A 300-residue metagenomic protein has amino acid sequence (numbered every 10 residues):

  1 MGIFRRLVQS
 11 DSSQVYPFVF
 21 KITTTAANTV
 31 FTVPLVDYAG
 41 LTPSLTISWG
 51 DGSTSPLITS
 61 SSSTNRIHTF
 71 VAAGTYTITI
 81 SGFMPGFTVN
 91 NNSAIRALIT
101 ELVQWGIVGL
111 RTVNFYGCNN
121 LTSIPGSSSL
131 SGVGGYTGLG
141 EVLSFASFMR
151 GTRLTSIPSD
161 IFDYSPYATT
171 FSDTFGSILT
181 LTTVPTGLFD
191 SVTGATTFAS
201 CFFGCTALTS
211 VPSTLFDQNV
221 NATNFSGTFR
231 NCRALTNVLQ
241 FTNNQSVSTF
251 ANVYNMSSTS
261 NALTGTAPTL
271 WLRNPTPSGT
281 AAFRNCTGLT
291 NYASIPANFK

Functional and structural regions predicted by a protein language model:
M1-L143, S159-P166, S191, Q218 (+3 more regions): N-terminal capping/linker segments that flank leucine-rich repeat
V8, F202, F216, A234 (+4 more regions): Intrinsic disorder/low-complexity signature
V113-Y116, L143-R150, T170-G176, T197-F203 (+3 more regions): Consensus positions within tandem repeat domains that build extended binding/scaffold surfaces
I124, V133, F145, I157 (+9 more regions): Hydrophobic face of beta-strands forming the core of extended beta-sheets/solenoids, especially the left-handed
T152-D160, Y164-T169, D173, S177-T196 (+5 more regions): Tandem repeat domain/solenoid detector
T196, T206, V211, N221-T223 (+7 more regions): Long, intrinsically disordered low-complexity repeat domains
